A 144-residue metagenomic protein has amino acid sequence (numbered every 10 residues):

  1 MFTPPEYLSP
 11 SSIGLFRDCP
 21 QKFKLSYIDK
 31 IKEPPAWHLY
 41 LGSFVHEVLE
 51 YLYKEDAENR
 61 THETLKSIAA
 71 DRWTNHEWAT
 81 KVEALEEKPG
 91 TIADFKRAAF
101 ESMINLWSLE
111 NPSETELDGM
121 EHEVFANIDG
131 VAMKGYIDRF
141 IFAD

Functional and structural regions predicted by a protein language model:
M1-F2, Q21-Y27, N75-T80: Short amphipathic alpha-helical segments, especially helix-boundary/capping motifs
M1-T3, G14-K22, E86-T91, G119-I128: Short charge-dense sequence patches
F2-D18, V131-F140: An acidic intrinsically disordered interaction segment
T3, Y7-L8, E63, W78 (+2 more regions): Metal-dependent nuclease catalytic regions and adjoining charged, substrate-binding loops involved in nucleic-acid end
I13-G14, D18-A57, F100, E121-H122: Nuclease catalytic cores
V48-E121: A non-catalytic, helix-rich entry segment at domain boundaries
G119-D144: Non-catalytic protein-protein interaction segments used by genome-maintenance enzymes to assemble and couple activities
